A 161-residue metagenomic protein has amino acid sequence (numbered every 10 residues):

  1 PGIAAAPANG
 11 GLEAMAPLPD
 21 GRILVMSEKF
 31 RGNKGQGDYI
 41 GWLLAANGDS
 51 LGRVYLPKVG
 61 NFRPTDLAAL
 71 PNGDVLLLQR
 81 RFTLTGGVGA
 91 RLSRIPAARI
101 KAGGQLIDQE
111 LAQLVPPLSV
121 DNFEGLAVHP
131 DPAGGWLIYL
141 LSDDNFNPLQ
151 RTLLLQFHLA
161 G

Functional and structural regions predicted by a protein language model:
P1-G161: Sequence/structural signature of beta-propeller domains
